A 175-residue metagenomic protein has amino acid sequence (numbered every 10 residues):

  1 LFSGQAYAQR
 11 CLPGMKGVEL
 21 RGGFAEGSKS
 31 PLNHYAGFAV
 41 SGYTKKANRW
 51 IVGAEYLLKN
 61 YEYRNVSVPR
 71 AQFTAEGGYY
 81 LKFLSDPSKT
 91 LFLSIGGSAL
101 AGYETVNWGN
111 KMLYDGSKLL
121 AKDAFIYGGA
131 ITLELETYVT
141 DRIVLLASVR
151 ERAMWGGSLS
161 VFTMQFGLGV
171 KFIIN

Functional and structural regions predicted by a protein language model:
Y7-K59, G167, K171-N175: Short glycine/proline- and aromatic-enriched beta-strand/turn motifs that initiate or cap beta-hairpins
R10-C11, L100-V139: A mid-sequence interfacial segment
G14-K16, S30-A36, S67-A75, L91 (+2 more regions): Residues that define the transmembrane beta-barrel architecture of outer-membrane proteins
R21, N33-Y35, S41, R49-I51 (+5 more regions): Residue-level detection of beta-strand scaffold positions
G23-E26, Y61-V68, D115-A121, R152-G157: Extracellular loop and loop/strand-boundary signature of outer-membrane beta-barrel proteins
A39-Y114, F172-N175: Gram-negative (and chloroplast) outer-membrane scaffold detector with strong preference for beta-barrel transmembrane
L57-K59, I131-N175: Predominantly the C-terminal beta-signal and adjacent terminal strand-loop region of outer-membrane beta-barrel
